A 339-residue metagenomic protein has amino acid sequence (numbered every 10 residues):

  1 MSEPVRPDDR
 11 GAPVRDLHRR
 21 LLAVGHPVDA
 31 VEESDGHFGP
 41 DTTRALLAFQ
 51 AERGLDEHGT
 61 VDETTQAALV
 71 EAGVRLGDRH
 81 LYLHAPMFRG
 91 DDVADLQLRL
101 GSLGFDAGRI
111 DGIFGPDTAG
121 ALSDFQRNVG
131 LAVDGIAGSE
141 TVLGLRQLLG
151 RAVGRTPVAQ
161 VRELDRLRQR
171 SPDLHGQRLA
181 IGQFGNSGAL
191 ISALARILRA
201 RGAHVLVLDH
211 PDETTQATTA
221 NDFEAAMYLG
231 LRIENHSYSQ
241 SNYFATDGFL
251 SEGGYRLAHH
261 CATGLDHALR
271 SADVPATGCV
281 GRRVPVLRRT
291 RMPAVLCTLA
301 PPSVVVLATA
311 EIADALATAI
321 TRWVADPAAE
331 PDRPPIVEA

Functional and structural regions predicted by a protein language model:
M1-G36, D41, E52, T64-G112 (+4 more regions): Acidic, Ser/Thr/Pro/Gly-enriched interdomain connector segments
S2-D9, V31-G36, G54-D56, R79-F88 (+6 more regions): Second-shell loop/turn segments in exported
A12-R19, A23, P40, R44-A48 (+17 more regions): Solvent-exposed, polar/charged alpha-helical surfaces in well-ordered, non-transmembrane soluble domains, broadly
L22-H26, L47-G54, V70-V74, L98-F105 (+7 more regions): Sec-exported extracytoplasmic/periplasmic mature domains
F38-R53, F114-V129, R291-V305: Acidic helix/loop microenvironments that form the catalytic cleft of cell-wall polysaccharide enzymes
E52-H80, T118-G120, D124-Q160: Extracellular LysM carbohydrate-binding repeats and other cell-envelope/extracellular binding modules
V61, T65, G73, F114 (+6 more regions): A mature extracytoplasmic/lumenal domain signature
S171-A339: Active-site-proximal helix/loop segments of hydrolytic enzymes
